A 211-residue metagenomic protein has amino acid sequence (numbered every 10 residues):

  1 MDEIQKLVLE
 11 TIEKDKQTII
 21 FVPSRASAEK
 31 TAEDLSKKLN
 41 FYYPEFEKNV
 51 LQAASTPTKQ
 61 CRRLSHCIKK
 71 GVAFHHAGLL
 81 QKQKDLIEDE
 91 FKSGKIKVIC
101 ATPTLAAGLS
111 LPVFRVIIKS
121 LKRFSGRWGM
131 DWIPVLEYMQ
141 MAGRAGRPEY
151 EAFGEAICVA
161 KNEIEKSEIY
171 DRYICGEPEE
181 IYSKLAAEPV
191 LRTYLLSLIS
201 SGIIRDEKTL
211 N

Functional and structural regions predicted by a protein language model:
Q5-L9, E88: Short hydrophobic/charged patches on amphipathic alpha-helices used for structural packing and interfaces
K14-K16, K70: Inter-lobe coupling/hinge region of RecA-like P-loop helicase motors
Q17-I19, V98, E155: Residue-level preference for the first positions of well-ordered beta-strands
F21-V98, R127, D131-L136, T209: Conserved C-terminal RecA-like helicase domain
K82-F91, C175-N211: C-terminal accessory/connector segments of nucleic-acid motor ATPases
K84, E88, K92-S120, G143: Beta-edge loop/turn motif
L111, R115-R172: Conserved segment of the helicase C-terminal RecA-like domain
